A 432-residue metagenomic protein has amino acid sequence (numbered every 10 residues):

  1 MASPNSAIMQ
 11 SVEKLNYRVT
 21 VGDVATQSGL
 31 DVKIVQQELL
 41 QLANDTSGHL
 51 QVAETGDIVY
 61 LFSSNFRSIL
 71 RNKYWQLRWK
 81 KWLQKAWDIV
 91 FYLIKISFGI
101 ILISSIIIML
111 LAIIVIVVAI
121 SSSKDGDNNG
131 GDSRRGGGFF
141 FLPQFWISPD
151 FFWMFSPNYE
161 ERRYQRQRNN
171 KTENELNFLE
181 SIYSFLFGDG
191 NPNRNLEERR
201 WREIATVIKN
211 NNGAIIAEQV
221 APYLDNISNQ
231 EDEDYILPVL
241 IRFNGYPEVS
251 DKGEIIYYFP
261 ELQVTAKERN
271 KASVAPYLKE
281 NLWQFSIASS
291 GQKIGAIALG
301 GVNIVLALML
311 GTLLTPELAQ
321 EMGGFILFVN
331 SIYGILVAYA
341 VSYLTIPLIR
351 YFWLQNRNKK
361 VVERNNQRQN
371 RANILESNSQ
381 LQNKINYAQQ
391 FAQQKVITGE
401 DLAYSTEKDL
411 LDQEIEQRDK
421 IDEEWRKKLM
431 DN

Functional and structural regions predicted by a protein language model:
M1-E218, Y223-N432: Long, charge-rich, low-complexity intrinsically disordered regions
